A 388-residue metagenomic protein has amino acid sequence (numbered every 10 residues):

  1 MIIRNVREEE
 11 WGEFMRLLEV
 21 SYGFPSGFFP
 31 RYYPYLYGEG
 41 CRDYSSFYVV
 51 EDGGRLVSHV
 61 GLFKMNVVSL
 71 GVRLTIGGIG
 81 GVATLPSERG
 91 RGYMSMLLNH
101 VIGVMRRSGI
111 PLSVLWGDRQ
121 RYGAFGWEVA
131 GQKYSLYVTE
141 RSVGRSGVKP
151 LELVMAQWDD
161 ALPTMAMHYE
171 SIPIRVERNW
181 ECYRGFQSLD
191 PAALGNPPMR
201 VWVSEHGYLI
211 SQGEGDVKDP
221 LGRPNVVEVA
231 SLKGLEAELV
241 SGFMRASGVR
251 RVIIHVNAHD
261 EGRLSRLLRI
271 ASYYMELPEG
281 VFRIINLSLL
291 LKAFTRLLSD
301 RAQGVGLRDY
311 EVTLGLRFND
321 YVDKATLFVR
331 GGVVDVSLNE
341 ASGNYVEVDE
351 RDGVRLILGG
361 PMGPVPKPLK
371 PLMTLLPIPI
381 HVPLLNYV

Functional and structural regions predicted by a protein language model:
M1-K64, G71-G78, V143-Y183, L221-N225: Short amphipathic alpha-helix that is part of the acyltransferase structural core
S45-V49, H59, G81, P198-V203 (+2 more regions): Short hydrophobic/aromatic beta-strand element in the GNAT-like acyltransferase core that lines or flanks the acyl-donor
V50, L62, T84, S211-E214: GNAT/GCN5-related N-acetyltransferase fold signature
E88-H100, I110, G234-F243: Conserved acetyl-CoA pyrophosphate-binding loop and the N-cap/start of the following alpha-helix in GNAT-like
G103-G117, S247-A258: Conserved GNAT acetyl-CoA-binding A-motif
Y122-G123, W127: Conserved active-site tyrosine of GNAT-family acetyltransferases
K133-E236, N257-A258, L289-Y310: Amide-forming acyltransferase catalytic core, primarily the GNAT-like/NAT-type and related acyltransferase folds
R269-V388: C-terminal functional modules
